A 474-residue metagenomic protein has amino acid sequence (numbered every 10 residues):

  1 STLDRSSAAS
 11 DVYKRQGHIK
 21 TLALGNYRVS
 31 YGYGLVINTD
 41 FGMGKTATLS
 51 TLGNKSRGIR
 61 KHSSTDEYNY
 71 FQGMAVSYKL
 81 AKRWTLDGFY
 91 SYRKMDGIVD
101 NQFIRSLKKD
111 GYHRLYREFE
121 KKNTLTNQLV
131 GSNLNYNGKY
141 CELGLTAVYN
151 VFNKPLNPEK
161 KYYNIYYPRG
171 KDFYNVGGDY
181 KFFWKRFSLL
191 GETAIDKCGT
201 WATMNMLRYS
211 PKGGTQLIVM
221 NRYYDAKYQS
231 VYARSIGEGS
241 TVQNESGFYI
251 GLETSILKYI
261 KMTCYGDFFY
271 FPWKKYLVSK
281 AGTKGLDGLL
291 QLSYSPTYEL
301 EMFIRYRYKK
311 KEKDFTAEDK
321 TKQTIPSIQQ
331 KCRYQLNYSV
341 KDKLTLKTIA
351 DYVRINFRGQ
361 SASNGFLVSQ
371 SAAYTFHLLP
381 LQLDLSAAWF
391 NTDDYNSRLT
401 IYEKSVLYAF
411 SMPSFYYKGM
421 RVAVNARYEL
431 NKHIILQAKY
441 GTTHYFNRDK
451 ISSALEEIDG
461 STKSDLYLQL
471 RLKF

Functional and structural regions predicted by a protein language model:
T2-A9, Y13: Single conserved hydrophobic/aromatic residue that forms the stacking wall/gate of nucleotide- or nucleobase-binding
D11, G32-L35, L252: Glycine- and small hydrophobic-enriched segments that form the cores of compact globular domains
Y13, N69-F71, L125-K160, I165-F474: Exposed, low-structure sequence patches enriched in small/polar residues
R28-V130, Y228-S246, S397-M420, D459: Surface-exposed coil loops of outer-membrane beta-barrel proteins
